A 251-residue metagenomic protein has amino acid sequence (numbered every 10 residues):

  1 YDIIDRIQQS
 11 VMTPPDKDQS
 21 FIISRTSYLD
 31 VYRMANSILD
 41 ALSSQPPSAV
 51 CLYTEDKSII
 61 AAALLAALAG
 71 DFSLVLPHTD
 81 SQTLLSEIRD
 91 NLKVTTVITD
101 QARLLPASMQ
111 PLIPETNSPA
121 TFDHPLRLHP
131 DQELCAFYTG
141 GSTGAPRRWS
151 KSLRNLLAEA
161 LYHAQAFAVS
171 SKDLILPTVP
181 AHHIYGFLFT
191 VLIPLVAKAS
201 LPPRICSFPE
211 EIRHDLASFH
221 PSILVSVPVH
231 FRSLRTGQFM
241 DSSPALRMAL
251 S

Functional and structural regions predicted by a protein language model:
Y1-P15, S20, A120-Y138, A168-L174: Conserved pre-ATP/AMP-binding loop-to-beta segment of ANL
I3-Q9, P14-Q45, K151-R154: Conserved AMP-binding/adenylate-forming core of the ANL superfamily
S27-Y28, L126, D131-L161: Conserved AMP-binding A3 loop
D40-D80, D173-A181: Conserved AMP-binding/adenylate-forming
V50, A67, E133, T139-S142 (+4 more regions): Conserved S/T- and glycine-rich ATP-binding loop of Class I adenylate-forming
R103-L104, P221-S251: Adenylate-forming
L157-L174, H182-V225: Conserved AMP-binding/adenylation subdomain of ANL enzymes
